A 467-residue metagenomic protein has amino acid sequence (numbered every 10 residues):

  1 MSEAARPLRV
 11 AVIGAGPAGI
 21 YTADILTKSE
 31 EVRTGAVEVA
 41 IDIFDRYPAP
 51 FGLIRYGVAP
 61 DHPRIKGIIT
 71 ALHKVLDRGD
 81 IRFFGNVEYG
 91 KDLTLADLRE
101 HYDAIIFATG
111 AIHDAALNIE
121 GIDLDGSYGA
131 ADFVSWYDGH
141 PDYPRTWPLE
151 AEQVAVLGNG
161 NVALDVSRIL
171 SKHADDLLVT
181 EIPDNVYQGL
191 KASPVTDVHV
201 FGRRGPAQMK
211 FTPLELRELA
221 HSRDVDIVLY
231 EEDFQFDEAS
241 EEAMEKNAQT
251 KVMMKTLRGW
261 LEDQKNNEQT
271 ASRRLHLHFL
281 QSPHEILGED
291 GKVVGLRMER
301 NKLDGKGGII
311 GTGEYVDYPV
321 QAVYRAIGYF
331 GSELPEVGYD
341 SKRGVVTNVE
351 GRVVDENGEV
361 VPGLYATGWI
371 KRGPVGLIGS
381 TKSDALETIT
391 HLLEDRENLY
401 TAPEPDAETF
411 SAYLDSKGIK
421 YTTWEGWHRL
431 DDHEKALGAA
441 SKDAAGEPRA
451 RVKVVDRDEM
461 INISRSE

Functional and structural regions predicted by a protein language model:
A4-G16, E150-L157: Beta1/beta-strand and adjacent pyrophosphate-binding region of the FAD-binding site in flavoprotein oxidoreductases
R9-T34, L164-L170: N-terminal Rossmann-like FAD-binding beta1-loop-alpha1 element of flavoenzymes
E30-I43, R168-E314, T390-E404, E408: Dinucleotide-binding/catalytic capping subdomain of oxidoreductase cores
A36, A40, Y47-A104, M254-A271 (+1 more regions): N-terminal Rossmann-like dinucleotide/flavin-binding domain of flavoprotein oxidoreductases that bind FAD/FMN
A104, A108-A115, G160-N161, V320-E333: Glycine-/small-residue-rich beta->alpha transition segments that form the dinucleotide
D114-A192, G344-V354: Glycine-rich dinucleotide-binding loop and its adjacent helix/turn
G126-P144, I286, K292, D304-R372: FAD-site-proximal beta/loop scaffold in flavoenzymes
R352-E467: C-terminal, flexible cofactor-proximal segment of oxidoreductases
